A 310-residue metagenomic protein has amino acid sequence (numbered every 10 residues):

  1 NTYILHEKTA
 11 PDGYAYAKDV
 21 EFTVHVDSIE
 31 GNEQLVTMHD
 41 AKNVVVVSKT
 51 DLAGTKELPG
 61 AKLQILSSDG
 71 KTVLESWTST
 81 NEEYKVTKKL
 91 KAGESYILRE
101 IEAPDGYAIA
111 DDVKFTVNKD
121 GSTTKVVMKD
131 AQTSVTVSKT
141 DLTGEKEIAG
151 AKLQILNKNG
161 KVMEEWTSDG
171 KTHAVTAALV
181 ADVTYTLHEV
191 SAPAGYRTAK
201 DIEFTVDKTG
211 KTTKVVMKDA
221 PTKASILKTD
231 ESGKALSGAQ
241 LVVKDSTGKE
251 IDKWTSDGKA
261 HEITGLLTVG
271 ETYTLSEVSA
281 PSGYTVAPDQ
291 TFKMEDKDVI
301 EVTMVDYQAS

Functional and structural regions predicted by a protein language model:
N1-S310: Solvent-exposed loop/turn and edge beta-strand elements of beta-rich ligand-binding domains
